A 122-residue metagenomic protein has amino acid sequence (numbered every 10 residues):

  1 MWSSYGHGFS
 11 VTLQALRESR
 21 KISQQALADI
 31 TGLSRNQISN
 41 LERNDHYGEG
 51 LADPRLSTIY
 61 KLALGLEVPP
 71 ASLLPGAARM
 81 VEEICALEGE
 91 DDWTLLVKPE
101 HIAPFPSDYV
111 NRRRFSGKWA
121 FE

Functional and structural regions predicted by a protein language model:
M1-K21, R112, S116-E122: A short, Lys/Arg-rich alpha-helix, primarily the initiator
V11-I30, K61, E88: Short basic helix-loop element that most often maps to the first helix and adjoining turn of HTH DNA-binding modules
K21-Y47: Short alpha-helical DNA-recognition segment
D29, D45-L64: Short, basic-rich loop-to-helix N-cap that marks the start of a DNA-contacting helix
L56, L64-E83: Short C-terminal boundary/hinge segments that cap the last helix of small helical domains
R79-E122: Interfacial/linker helices and their anchor residues that mediate assembly or domain coupling
